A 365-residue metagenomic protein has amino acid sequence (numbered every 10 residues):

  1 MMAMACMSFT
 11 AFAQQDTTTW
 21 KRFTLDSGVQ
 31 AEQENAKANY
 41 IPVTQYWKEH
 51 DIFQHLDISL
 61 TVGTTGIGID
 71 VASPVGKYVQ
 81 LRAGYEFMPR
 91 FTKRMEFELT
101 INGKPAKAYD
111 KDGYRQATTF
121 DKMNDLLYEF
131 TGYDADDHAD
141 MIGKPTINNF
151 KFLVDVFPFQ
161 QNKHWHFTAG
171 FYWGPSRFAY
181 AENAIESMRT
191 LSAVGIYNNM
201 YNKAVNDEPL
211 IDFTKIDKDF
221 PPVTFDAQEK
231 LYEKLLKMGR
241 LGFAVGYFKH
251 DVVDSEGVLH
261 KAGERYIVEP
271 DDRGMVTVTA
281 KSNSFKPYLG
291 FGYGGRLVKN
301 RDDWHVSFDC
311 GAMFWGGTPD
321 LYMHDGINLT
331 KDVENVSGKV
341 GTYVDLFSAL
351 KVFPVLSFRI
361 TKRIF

Functional and structural regions predicted by a protein language model:
M1-K48: Cleavable N-terminal export/targeting peptides
T17-G28, L350-F365: Outer-membrane beta-barrel "beta-signal"
P42-E49, H55-S59, F91-I147, S176-S284 (+2 more regions): Extracellular/periplasm-exposed beta-strand and loop segments of Gram-negative cell-envelope proteins, dominated by
W47-H55, Y78, F159-W165, Y180 (+2 more regions): Short loop/turn motifs that connect adjacent beta-strands in outer-membrane beta-barrel proteins
Q54, G63-I67, K77, T146-F150 (+3 more regions): Residues that define the transmembrane beta-barrel architecture of outer-membrane proteins
L60, I67-S73, Y85, F152-V156 (+4 more regions): Residues on the lipid-exposed face of transmembrane beta-strands in outer-membrane beta-barrel proteins
T65-I67, M88-T92, Y172-F178, G311-T318 (+1 more regions): Structural signature of outer-membrane beta-barrel domains
T146-R177: Ordered, amphipathic secondary-structure segments that act as subunit-interaction surfaces in large macromolecular
